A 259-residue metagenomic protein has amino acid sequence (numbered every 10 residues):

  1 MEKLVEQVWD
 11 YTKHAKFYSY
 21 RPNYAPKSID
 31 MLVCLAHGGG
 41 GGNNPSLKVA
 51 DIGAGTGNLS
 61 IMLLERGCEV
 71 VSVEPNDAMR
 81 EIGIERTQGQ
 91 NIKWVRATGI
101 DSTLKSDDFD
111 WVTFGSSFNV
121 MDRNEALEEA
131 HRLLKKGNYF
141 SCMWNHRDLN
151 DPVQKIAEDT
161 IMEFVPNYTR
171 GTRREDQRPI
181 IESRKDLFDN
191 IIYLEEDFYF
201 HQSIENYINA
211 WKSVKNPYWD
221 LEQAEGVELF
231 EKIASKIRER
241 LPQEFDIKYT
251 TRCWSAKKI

Functional and structural regions predicted by a protein language model:
M1-N44: Conserved class I S-adenosyl-L-methionine
S46-K48: Nucleotide donor/acceptor-binding cores
A50, T56-D101: Class I SAM-dependent methyltransferase SAM/SAH-binding core
S102-V112: A short acidic, Gly/Pro-enriched loop at the edge of an enzyme's catalytic core that lines a small-molecule cofactor
F114-G115, M143: Residues lining the SAM
V120-E129: A short, conserved alpha-helix within the catalytic core of class I
H131, K135-F200: Conserved catalytic/acceptor-binding region of the Class I
P179-I259: Conserved Class I S-adenosyl-L-methionine
